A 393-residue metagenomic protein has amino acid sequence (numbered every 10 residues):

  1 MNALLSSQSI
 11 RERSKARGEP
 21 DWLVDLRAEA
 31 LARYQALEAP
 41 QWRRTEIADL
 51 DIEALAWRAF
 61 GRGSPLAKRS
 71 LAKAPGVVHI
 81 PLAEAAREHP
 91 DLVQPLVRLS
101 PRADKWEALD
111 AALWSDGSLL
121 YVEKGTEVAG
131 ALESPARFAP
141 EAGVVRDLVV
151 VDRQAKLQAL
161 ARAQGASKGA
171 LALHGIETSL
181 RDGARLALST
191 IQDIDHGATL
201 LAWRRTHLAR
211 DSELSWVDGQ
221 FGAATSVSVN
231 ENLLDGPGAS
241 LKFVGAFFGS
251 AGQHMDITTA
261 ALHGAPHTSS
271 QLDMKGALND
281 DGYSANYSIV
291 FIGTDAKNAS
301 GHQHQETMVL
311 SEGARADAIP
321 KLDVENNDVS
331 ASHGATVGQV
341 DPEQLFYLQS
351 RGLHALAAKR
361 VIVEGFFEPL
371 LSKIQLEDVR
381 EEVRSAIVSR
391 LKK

Functional and structural regions predicted by a protein language model:
M1-A111, E123: N-terminal amphipathic, basic helical "cap/leader" segment at the start of enzyme domains
I47, V361-I362: Residue-level "edge-of-site" marker
E88-L353, V363, F367, L371-K393: Conserved beta-strand/loop scaffold segments within soluble protein domains that form the structured core and edges
